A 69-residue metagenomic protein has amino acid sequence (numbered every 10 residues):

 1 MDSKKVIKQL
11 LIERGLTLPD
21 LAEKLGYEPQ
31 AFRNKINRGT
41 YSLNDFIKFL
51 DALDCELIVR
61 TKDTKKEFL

Functional and structural regions predicted by a protein language model:
D2-K5, G15-L16: Residue-level signal for the short linker/turn that defines the boundary of a DNA-recognition helix
K5-V6, K48: Pre-recognition alpha-helix immediately N-terminal to the DNA-recognition helix within helix-turn-helix or winged-helix
Q9, R14, E23, N34 (+1 more regions): Short, charged recognition helix plus adjacent turn of helix-turn-helix-like nucleic-acid-binding domains
D20: Short, motif-level signal for alpha-helix interfacial/capping segments enriched in acidic residues and aromatics/proline
G26-Y41: Recognition helix of helix-turn-helix/homeodomain-like DNA-binding domains that insert into the DNA major groove
N44-R60: DNA major-groove recognition helix of helix-turn-helix/homeodomain DNA-binding modules
